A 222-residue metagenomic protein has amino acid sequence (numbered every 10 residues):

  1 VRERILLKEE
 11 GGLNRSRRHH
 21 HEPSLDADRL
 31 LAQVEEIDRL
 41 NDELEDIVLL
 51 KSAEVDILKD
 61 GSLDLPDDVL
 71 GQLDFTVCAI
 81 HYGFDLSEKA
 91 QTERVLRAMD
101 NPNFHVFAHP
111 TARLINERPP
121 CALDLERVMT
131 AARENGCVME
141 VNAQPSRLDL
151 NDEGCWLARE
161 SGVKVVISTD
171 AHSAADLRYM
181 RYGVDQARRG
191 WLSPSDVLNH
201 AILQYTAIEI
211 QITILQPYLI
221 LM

Functional and structural regions predicted by a protein language model:
V1-S16, H20-V48, K59-Y218, M222: Charged catalytic cores and adjacent phosphate/nucleic-acid-binding surfaces used for phosphate/nucleic-acid chemistry
E54-D56: Active-site beta-strand->loop->alpha-helix modules in alpha/beta enzyme cores, enriched in Gly/His/Asp(Glu)
